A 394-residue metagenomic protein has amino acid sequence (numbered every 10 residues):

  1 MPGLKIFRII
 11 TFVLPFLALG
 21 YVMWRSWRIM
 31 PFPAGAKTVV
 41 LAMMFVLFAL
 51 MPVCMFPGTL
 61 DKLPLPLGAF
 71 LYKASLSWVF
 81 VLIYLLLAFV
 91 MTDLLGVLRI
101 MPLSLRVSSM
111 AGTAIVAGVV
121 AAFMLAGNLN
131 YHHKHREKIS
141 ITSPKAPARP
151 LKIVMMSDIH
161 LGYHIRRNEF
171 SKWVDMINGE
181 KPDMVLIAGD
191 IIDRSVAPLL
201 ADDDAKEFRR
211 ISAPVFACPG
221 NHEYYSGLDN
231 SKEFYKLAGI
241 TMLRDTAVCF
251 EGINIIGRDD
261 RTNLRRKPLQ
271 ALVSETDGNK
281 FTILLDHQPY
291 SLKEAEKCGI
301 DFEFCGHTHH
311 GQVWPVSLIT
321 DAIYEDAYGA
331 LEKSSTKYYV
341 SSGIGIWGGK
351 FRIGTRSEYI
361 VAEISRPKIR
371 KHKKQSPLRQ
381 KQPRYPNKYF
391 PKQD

Functional and structural regions predicted by a protein language model:
M1-H132, I369-K371, Q375-D394: Non-catalytic terminal accessory segments
V120-A146, G162-N168: Hydrophobic alpha-helical transmembrane segments in integral membrane proteins
T142-K373, Y385-P391: Soluble catalytic domains of enzymes that build or remodel membrane lipids, polysaccharides, and related
